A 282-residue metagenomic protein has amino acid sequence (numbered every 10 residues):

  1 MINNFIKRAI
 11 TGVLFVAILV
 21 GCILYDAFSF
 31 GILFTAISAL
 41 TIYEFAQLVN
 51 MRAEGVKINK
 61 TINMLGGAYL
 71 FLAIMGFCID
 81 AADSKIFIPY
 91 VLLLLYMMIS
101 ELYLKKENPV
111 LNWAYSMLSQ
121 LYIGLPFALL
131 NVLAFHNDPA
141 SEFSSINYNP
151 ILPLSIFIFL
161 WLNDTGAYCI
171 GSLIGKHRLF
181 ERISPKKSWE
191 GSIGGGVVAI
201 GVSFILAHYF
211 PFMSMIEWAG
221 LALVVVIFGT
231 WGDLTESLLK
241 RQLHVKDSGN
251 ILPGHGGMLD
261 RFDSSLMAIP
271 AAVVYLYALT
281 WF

Functional and structural regions predicted by a protein language model:
M1-L223: Membrane-embedded alpha-helical bundles of polytopic integral membrane proteins
A167-Y168, S172-L173, S237-V245: Juxtamembrane interface at the ends
I216-G220, G256, F262, W281-F282: Short, conserved aromatic-histidine micro-motifs
Q242-S265: Interfacial loop-to-transmembrane junctions
A268-I269: C-terminal-most transmembrane helix of multi-pass membrane proteins
V274-F282: Juxtamembrane boundary at the C-terminal end of a transmembrane helix
